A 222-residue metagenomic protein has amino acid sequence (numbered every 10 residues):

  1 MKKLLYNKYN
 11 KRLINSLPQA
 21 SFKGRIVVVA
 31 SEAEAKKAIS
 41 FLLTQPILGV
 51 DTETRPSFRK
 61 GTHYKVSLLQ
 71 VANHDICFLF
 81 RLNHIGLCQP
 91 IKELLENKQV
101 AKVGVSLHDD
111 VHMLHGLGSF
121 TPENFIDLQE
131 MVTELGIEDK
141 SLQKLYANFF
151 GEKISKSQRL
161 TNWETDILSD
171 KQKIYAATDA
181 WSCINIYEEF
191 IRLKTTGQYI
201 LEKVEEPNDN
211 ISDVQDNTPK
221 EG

Functional and structural regions predicted by a protein language model:
M1-L48, L117, L128, W181 (+1 more regions): N-terminal accessory regions of nucleic-acid-interacting proteins
K23-A30, E34, L43-I47, P56-K156 (+2 more regions): Conserved DEDDh/DEDDy metal-dependent 3′-5′ exonuclease domain
